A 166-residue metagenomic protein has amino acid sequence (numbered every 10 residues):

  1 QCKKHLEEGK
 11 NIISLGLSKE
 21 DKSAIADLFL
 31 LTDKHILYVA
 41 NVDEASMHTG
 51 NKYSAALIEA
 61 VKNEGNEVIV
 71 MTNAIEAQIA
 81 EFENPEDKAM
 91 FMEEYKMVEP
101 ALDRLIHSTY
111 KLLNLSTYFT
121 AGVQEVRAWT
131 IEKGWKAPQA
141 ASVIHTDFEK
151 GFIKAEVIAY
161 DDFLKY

Functional and structural regions predicted by a protein language model:
Q1-Y166: C-terminal-of-GTPase-core extension/linker across diverse P-loop GTPases
